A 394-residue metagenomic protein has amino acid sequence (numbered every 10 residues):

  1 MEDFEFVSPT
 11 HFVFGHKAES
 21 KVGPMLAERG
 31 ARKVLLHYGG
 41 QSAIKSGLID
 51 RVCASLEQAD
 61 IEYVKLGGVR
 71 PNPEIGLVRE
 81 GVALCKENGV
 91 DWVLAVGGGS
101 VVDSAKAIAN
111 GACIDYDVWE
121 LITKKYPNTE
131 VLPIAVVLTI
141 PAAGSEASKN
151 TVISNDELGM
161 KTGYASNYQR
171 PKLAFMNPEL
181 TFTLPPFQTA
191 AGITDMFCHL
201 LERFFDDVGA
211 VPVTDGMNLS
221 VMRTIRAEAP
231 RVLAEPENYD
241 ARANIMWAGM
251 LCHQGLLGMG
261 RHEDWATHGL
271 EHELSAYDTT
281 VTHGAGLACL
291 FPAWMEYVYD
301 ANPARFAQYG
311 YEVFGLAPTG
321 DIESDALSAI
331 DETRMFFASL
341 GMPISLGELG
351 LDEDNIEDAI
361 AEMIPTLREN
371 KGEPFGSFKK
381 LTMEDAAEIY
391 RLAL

Functional and structural regions predicted by a protein language model:
M1-W92, L346-G347, P374: ATP/NTP phosphate-donor binding region
H16-K17, Y38-G40, V69, V96-G98 (+5 more regions): Fold-independent oxyanion-binding glycine-rich loops and adjacent beta-strand/coil segments at enzyme active sites
R51-V52, R79-V82, V101-D115, A147-S148: Short Gly/Thr/Asp-enriched flexible loops that form oxyanion-binding sites at enzyme active sites
V90-K106, T139-S145, T280-V281: Glycine/serine-rich anion-binding loops at beta->alpha junctions that coordinate negatively charged ligand groups
C113-V213, Q308: A glycine/threonine-rich phosphate-anchoring loop and its flanking beta-alpha core in nucleotide/phosphate-binding
R203, D207-M335: Active-site segments that bind and position negatively charged phosphate/pyrophosphate groups
F306, V313, A317-L394: C-terminal charged capping/lid subdomain of soluble metabolic enzymes
